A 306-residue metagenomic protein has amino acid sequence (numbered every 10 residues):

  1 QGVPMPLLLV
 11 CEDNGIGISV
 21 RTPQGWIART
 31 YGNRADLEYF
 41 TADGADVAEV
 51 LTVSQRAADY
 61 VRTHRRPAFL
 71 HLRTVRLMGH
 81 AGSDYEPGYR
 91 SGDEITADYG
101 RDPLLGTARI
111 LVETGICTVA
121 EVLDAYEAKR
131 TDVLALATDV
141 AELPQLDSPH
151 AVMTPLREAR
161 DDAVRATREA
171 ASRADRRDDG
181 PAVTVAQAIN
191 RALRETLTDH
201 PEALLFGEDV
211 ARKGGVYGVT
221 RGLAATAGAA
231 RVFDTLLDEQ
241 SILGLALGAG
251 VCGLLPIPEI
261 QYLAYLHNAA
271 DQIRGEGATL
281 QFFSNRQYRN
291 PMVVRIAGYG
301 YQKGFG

Functional and structural regions predicted by a protein language model:
Q1-A135, E142: Glycine-rich ThDP/TPP pyrophosphate-binding loop and its adjacent helix/strand module within ThDP-dependent enzymes
G2, G25-W26, M153-G306: Thiamine diphosphate
L9, T41, A120-E121, P149-H150 (+3 more regions): A generic structural-conservation signal
I16-S19, A48-E49, R76-H80, D147-S148 (+3 more regions): Flexible loop/turn segments at secondary-structure boundaries
T52-Q55, T138, G218, G244: A broad detector of short, well-ordered amphipathic alpha-helices that serve as recognition/interaction surfaces
H71-M78, Y126-K129, H150-R160, V293-I296: A glycine-rich phosphate-binding loop feature that marks nucleotide/adenosyl-phosphate handling sites
C117-T118, L146, A230: Short coil/loop linkers at secondary-structure junctions
V133, A137-D139, L143-P155: Outer-membrane beta-barrel domain signature, strongest for Gram-negative TonB-dependent receptors and also present
